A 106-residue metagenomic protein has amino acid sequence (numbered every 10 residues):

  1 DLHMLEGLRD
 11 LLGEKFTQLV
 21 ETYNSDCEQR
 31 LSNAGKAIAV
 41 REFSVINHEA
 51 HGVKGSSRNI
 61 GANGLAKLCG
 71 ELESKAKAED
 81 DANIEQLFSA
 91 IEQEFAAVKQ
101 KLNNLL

Functional and structural regions predicted by a protein language model:
D1-L106: Two-component system phosphorelay core
